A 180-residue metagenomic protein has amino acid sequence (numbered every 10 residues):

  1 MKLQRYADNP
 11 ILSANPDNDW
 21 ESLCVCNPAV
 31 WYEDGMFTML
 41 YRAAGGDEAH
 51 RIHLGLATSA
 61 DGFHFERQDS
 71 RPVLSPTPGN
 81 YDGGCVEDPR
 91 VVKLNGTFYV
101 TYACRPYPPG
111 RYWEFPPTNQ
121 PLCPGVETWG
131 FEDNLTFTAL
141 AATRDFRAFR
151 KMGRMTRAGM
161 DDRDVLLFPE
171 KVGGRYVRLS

Functional and structural regions predicted by a protein language model:
M1-L23, N27-G84, V92-S180: Beta-rich carbohydrate-recognition and catalytic domains
